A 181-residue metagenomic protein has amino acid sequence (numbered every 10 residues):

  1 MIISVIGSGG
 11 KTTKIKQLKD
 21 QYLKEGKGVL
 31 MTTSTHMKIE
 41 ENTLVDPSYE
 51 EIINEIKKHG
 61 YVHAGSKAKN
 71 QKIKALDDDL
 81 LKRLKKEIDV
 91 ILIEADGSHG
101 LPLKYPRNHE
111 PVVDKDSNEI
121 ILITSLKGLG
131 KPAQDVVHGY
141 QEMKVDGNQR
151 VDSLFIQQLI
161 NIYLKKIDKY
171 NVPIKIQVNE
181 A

Functional and structural regions predicted by a protein language model:
M1-E25: Walker A (P-loop) phosphate-binding motif
V5-I6, L30-T33, H63-S66, I91-A95 (+2 more regions): General beta-strand structural signal in soluble alpha/beta enzymes
S8-G10, S34-H36, D96-G97, A181: Short, ordered loop/turn segments at secondary-structure junctions
K19-Q71: N-terminal phosphate/diphosphate-binding loop that engages ATP/GTP or pyrophosphate donors across diverse enzyme folds
D20-K27, R83-I91: Secondary-structure boundary elements
K58-V62, K86-L92, E119: Loop/turn-to-beta-strand initiation segments
Q71-D77, K82, E87, D96-A181: Conserved catalytic-core segment of NTP-binding enzymes
